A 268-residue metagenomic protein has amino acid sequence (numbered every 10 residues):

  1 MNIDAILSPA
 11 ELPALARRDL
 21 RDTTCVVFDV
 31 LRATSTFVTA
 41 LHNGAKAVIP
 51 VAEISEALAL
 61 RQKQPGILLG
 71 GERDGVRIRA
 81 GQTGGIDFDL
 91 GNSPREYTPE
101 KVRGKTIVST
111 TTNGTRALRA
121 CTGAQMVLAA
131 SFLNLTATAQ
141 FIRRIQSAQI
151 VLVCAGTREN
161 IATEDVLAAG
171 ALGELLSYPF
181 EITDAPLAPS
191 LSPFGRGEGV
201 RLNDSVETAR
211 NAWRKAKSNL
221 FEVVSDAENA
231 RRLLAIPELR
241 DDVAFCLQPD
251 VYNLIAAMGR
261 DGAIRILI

Functional and structural regions predicted by a protein language model:
I3-A5, T23-V26, K46-V48, G66-L69 (+6 more regions): Structural motif
I6-L15, D19, T34-A45, S55-I107 (+2 more regions): Residues that scaffold, gate, or flank divalent-cation-dependent active/transport sites
T23-F37: N-terminal glycine-rich anion-binding loops that anchor highly charged ligand groups
A80-R116, A120-M126, T163-D184, R201-I268: Long, charged alpha-helical interface segments
S109-N113, S131, L152-G156: Short, structured patches in soluble enzyme cores that scaffold and shape functional sites
F141-I142, N160, V166: Anionic-ligand binding region
L152, A162-T163: Gly/His-enriched, cation/cofactor- and phosphate-binding structural elements
G195-E198: Glycine-biased, low-complexity coil/linker segments
